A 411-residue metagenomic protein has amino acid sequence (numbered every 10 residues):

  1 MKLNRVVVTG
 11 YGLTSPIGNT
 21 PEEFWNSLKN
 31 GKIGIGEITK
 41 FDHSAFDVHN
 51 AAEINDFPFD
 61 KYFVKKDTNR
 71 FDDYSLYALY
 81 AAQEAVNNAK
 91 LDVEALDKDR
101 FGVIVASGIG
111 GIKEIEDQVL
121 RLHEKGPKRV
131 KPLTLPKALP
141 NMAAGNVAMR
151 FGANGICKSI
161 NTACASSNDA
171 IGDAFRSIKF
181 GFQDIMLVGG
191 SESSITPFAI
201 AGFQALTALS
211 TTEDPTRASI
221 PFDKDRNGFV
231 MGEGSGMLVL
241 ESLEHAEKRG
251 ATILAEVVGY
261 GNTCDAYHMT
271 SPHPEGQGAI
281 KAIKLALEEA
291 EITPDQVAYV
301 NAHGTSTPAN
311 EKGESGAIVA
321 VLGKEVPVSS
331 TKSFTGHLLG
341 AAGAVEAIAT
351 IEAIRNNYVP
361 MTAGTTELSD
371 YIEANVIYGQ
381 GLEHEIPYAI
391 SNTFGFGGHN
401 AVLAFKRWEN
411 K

Functional and structural regions predicted by a protein language model:
M1-D67, A89, E244-L254, I348-T362 (+1 more regions): ACP-dependent fatty acid/polyketide chain-elongation machinery
R5, K61-F71, V105, K125-P136 (+7 more regions): Cysteine-centered functional microenvironments
R5-T9, K32-G36, D214-A290, Y299 (+1 more regions): Condensing-enzyme catalytic core mediating Claisen C-C bond formation in acyl metabolism
V8, K29-T162, S191-I200, P294-N310: Conserved beta-ketoacyl condensing-enzyme motif
G10, L28, A82, V103 (+10 more regions): Conserved small-residue
A78-L91, P140-A143, A148-A153, C157-E192 (+3 more regions): Active-site-proximal alpha-helical scaffold in enzymes
K125-K131, G172, R176, S194-K248 (+3 more regions): Glycine-/small-residue-rich "gating" segment that lines the acyl/pantetheine channel and substrate pocket
F182-N227, Y260-P274, G304-E311, E325-N375: Acyl-CoA/ACP chain-elongation machinery
